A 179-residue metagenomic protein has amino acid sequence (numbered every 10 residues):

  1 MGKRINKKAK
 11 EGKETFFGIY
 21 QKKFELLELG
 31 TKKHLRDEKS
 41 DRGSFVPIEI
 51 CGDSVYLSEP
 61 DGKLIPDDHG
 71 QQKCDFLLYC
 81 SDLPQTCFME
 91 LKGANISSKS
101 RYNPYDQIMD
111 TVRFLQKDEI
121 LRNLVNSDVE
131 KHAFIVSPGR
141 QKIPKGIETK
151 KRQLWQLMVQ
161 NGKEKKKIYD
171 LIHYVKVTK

Functional and structural regions predicted by a protein language model:
M1-I65: Acidic-basic catalytic patches of nuclease active cores, encompassing PD-(D/E)XK and other metal-cofactor nuclease
G2-F16, N123-K179: Domain-level recognition of nuclease-like catalytic cores that cleave nucleotide substrates
L29, I50-C51, H69-Q72, S97 (+1 more regions): Short, surface-exposed loop/strand segments
K63-L83: Histone-fold modules and their flanking histone-like tails across chromatin and transcription assemblies
L64-D68, A94-S98, R140-P144: Short acidic, S/G/P-rich loop/turn micro-motifs used as interaction or catalytic elements
F76-L78, Q85-A94: Conserved catalytic cores of phosphodiester-cleaving nucleases, focusing on short active-site segments
A94-L115: Mg2+/Mn2+-dependent nuclease catalytic core
I108, V112-L115, E119-V129: Amphipathic protein-protein interaction modules
